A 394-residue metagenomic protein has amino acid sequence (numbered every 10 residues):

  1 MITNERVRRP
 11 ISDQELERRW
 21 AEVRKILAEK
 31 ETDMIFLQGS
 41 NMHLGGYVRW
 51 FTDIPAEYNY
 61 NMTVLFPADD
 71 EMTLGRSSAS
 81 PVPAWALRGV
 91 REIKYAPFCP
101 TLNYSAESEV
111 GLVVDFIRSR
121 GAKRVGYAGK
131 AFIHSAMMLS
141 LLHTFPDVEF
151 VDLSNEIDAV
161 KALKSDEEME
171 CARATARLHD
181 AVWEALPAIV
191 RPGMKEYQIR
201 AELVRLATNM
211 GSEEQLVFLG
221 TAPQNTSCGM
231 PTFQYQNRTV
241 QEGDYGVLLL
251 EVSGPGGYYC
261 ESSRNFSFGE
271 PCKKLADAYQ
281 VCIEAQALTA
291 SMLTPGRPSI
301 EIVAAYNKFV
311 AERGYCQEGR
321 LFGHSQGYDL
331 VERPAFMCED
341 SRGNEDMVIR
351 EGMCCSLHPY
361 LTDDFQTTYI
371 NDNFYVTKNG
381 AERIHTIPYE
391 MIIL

Functional and structural regions predicted by a protein language model:
M1-L394: Active-site neighborhoods and metal-handling regions in enzymes and metal-associated proteins
